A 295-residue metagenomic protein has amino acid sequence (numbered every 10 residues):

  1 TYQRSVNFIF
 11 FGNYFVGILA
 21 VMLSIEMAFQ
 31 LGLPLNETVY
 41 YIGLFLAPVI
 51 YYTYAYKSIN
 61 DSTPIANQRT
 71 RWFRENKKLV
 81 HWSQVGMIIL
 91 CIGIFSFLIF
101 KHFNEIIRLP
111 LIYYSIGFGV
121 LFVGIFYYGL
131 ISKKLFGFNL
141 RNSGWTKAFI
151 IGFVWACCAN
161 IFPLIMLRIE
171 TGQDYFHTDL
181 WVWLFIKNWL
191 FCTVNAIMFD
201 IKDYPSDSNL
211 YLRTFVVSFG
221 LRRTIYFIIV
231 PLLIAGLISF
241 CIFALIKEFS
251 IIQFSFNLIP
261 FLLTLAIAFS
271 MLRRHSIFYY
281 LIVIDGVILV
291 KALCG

Functional and structural regions predicted by a protein language model:
Y2-L31, L35-L44, S218, R222-G236 (+2 more regions): Catalytic cores of Mg2+-dependent Asp-rich isoprenoid enzymes
Y2-V16, S62-I88, I106-Y113, Y128-F153 (+3 more regions): Interhelical loop and helix-boundary elements at the membrane-water interface of polytopic inner-membrane proteins
F8-F29, V85-F95, G152-I161: The first (N-terminal) embedded transmembrane alpha-helix
V21, I25, L44-T63, L121-Y128 (+1 more regions): Central hydrophobic cores of alpha-helical transmembrane segments in multi-pass inner-membrane proteins across all
M22-G43, F95-Y114, N160-L184, F240-I252 (+1 more regions): Helix-coil boundary and interhelical linker segments in multi-pass alpha-helical membrane proteins
L35-Y54, F118-F122, D174-M198: Membrane-embedded alpha-helical segments that form the functional core of polytopic membrane enzymes, especially those
P48-I89, W189-L232: Solvent-exposed interhelical
S83-I131, I229-S276: Transmembrane helix-loop-helix
